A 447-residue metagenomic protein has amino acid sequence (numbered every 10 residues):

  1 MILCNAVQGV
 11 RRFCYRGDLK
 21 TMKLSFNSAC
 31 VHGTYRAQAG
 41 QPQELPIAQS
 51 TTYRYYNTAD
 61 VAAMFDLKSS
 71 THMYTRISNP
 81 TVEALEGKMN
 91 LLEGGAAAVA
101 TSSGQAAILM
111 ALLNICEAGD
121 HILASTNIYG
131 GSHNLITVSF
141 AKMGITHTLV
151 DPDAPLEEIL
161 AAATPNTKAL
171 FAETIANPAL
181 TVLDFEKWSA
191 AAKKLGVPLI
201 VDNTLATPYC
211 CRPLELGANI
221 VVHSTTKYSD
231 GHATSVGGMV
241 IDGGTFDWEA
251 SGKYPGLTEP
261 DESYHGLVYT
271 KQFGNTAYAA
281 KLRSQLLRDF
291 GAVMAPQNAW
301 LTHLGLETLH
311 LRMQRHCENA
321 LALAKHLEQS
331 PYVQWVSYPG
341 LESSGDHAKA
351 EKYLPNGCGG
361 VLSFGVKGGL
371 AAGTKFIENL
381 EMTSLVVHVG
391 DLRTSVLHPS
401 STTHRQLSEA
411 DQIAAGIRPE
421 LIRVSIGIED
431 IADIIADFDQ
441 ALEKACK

Functional and structural regions predicted by a protein language model:
M1-I2, A6-F13: N-terminal mitochondrial targeting presequence
R12-T21, T137, T146-H147, A161 (+4 more regions): PLP-dependent enzyme catalytic core of the Aspartate aminotransferase-like
M22-N79, G87: N-terminal "arm"/small-domain region of PLP-dependent enzymes with the aminotransferase-like
N27-R36, A98-Q329: Conserved PLP-enzyme active-site core in the AAT-like
Q38, R54-T58, D247-W248, L309 (+3 more regions): Short, acidic Gly/Pro/Ser/Thr-rich loop/turn segments
N57-L109, G131-S139: Conserved N-terminal alpha-helix of the aminotransferase class I/II PLP-enzyme fold
S70, A96, V236, N298 (+4 more regions): Short amphipathic alpha-helical segments
M313, L321, L327-E328, Y332-I422 (+1 more regions): Conserved C-terminal alpha-helix-loop-beta "cap" of PLP-dependent enzymes that closes/shapes the active-site mouth
